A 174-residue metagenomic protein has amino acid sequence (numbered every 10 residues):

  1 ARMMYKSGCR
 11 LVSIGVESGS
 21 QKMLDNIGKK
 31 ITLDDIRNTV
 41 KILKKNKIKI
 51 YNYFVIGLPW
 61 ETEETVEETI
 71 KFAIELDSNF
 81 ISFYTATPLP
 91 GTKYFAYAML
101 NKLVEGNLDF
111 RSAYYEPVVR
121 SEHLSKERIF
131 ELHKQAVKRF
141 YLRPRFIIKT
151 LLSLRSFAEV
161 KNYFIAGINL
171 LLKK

Functional and structural regions predicted by a protein language model:
A1-A158: A structural motif corresponding to the C-terminal lobe/cap of the Radical SAM core domain
Y163-K174: Short linear elements at protein peripheries
